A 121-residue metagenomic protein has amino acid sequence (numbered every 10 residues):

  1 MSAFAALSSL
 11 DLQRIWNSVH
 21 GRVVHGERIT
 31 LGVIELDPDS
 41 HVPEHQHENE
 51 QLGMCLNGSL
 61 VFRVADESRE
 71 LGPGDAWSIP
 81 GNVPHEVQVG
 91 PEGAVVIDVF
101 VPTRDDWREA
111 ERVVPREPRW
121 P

Functional and structural regions predicted by a protein language model:
M1-R28, E109-P121: A short, N-terminal "cap"/entry segment at the start of jelly-roll beta-barrel domains of the cupin/DSBH fold
T30, S59-V61, S68, P84 (+1 more regions): Structural motif
G32-Q46: Conserved short histidine dyad/triad with adjacent acidic residue
I34, G53, W77: Conserved GNAT-family N-acetyltransferase fold
D37-D39, G74, N82, E92: Tight coil/turn sites that cap or link beta-strands
N49-E50, M54-L60, A65: Glycine- and acidic-residue-biased ligand/ion/polar-headgroup-sensing regions
E67-G81: Short acidic-glycine-tyrosine-enriched beta hairpin
G81-D106: Ligand-binding loop in jelly-roll beta-barrel domains
